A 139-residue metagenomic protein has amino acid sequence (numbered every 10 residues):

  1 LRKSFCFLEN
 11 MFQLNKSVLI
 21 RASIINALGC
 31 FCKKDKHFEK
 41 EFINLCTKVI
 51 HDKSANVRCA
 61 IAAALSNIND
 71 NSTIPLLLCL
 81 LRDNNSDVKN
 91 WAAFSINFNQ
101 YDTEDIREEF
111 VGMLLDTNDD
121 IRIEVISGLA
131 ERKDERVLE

Functional and structural regions predicted by a protein language model:
L1-F12, K34-I50, D70-R82, D102-L115 (+1 more regions): Amphipathic alpha-helical scaffolding segments comprising HEAT/armadillo-like alpha-solenoid repeats
E9, N26-F31, D35, A63 (+1 more regions): Alpha-solenoid helical repeat scaffolds
S17-L19, A55-N56, S86-D87, D119-D120 (+1 more regions): Alpha-helix N-cap/helix-start positions at coil->helix boundaries
A22, N26, A55, C59-A60 (+3 more regions): Alpha-solenoid HEAT/ARM repeat scaffold
G29-C30, N44-A60, L115-E124: A short, hydrophobic secondary-structure junction motif
N85-S95, I106-E109, N118-D120, S127: Solenoidal tandem-repeat scaffolds enriched in leucines and small polar residues
I123-V125, E131-R132, E139: Ankyrin-repeat and related helical/solenoid repeat scaffolds used for protein-protein interactions
